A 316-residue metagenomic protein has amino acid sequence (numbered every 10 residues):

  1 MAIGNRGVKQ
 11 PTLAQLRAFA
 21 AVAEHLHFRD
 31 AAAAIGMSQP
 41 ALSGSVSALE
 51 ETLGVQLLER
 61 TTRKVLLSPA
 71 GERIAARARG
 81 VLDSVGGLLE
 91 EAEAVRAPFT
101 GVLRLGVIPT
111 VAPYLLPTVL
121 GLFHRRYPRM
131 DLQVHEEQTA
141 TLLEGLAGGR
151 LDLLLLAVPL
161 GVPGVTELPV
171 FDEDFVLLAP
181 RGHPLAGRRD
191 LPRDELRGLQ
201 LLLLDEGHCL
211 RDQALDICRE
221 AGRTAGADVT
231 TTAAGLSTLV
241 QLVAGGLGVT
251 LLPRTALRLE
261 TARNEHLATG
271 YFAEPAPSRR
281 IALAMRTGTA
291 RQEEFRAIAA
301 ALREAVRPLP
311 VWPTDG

Functional and structural regions predicted by a protein language model:
M1-Q10, R254-L267, E274-G316: C-terminal effector-binding regulatory domain of bacterial HTH transcription factors
T12-L13, R63, P69, E93-A112 (+3 more regions): Interdomain hinge and pocket-entrance segments immediately C-terminal to HTH DNA-binding domains
A20-A41: Short helix-boundary/capping micro-motifs
E50-L67, E72: A short LG(V/I)-centered, amphipathic sequence patch enriched for acidic residue(s) preceding the LG motif
T100-P163, T224: Central regulatory/effector-binding core of bacterial HTH transcription factors
Q138-L151, L156-A157, L203, G207-A268: Hydrophobic hinge/microswitch elements
V162-P169, E173, R188, E195 (+1 more regions): Beta-alpha-beta core module
L185-A186, Q200-G222, R291-A300, A305-D315: Secondary-structure junction motif
